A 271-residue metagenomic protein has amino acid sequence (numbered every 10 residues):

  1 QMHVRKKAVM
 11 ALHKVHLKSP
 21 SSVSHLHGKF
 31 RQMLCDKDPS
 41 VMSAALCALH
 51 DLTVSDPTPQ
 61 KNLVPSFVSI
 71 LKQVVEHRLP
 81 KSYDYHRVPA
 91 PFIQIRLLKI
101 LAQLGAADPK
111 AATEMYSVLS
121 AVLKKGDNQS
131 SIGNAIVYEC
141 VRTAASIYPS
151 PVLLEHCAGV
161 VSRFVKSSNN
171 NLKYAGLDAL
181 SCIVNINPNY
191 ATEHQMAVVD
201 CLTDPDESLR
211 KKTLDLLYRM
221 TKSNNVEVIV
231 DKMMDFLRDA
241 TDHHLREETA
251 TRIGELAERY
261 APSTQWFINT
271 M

Functional and structural regions predicted by a protein language model:
Q1-M271: Extended alpha-solenoid helical-repeat scaffolds
